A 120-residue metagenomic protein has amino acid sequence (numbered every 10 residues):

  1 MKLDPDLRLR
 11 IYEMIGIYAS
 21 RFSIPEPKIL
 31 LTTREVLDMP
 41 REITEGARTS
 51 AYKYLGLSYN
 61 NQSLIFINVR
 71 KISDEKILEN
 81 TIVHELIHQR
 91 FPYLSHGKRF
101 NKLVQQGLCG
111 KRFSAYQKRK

Functional and structural regions predicted by a protein language model:
M1-E79, Q89-K120: Active-site-proximal or metal-binding-adjacent scaffold patches in catalytic folds
I82: A conserved beta-strand element that flanks and buttresses the S-adenosyl-L-methionine
E85: Walker B catalytic acidic pair
